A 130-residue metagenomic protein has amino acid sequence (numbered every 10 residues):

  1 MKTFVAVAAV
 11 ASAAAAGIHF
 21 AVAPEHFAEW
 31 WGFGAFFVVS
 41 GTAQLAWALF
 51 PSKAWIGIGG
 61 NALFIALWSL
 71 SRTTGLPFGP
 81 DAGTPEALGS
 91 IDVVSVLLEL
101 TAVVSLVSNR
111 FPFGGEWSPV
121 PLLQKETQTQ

Functional and structural regions predicted by a protein language model:
M1-Q130: Membrane-interface extramembranous regions
